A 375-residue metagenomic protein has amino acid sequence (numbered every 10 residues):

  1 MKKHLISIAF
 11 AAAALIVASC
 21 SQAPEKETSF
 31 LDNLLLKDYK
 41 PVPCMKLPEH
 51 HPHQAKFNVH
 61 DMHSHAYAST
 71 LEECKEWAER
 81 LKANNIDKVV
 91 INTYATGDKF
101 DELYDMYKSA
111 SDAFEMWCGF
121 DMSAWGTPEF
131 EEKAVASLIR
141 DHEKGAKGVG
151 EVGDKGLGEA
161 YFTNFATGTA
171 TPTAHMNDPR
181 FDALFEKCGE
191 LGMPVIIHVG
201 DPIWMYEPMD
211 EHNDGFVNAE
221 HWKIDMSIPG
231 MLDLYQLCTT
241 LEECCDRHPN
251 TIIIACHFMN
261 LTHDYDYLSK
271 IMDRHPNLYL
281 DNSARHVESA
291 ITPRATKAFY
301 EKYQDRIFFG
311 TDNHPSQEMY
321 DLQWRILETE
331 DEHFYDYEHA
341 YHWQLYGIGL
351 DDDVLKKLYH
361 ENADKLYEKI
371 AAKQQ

Functional and structural regions predicted by a protein language model:
M1-A9: Bacterial N-terminal signal peptides that target proteins for export
I16-S19: C-terminal motif of bacterial Sec signal peptides marking the signal peptidase cleavage site
A23-D112: An N-terminally biased module of ancient metal coordination in phosphate/nucleic-acid-related enzymes
F30, L35, D101-I197, D201-K223: Active-site gating/metal-coordination segments in enzymes
P43, T70-L71, Y235-E243, N250-Q375: H/E-rich (His + Asp/Glu) clusters that bind or coordinate divalent metals
E49-Q54, W77-N84, D101-E115, A136-A146 (+4 more regions): Acidic (Asp/Glu)-rich catalytic clusters
V59-S64, V89-I91, F114-G119, V149-E151 (+4 more regions): Hydrophobic faces of well-ordered beta-strands that scaffold small-molecule active sites in alpha/beta enzyme cores
A66-C74, I91-D101, S123-E132, H175 (+3 more regions): Acidic-and-aromatic substrate-binding clefts and catalytic sites of carbohydrate-active enzymes
